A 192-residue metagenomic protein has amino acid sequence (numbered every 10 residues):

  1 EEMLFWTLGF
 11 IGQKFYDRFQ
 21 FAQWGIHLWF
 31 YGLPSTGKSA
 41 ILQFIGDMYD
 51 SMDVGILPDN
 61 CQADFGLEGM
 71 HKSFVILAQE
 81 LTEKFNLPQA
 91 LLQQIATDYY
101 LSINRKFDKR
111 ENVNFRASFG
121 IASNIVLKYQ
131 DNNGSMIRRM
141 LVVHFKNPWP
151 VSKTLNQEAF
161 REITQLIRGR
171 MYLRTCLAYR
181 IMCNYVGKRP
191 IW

Functional and structural regions predicted by a protein language model:
E1-K72, L141-H144, N184-I191: P-loop NTPase catalytic core of nucleic-acid-dependent motor ATPases
G32, A78-L81: Walker B catalytic acidic pair
G37-S39, K84-L87, L127-N132, W149-T154: Switch/connector loops and helix/strand junctions flanking conserved nucleotide-binding motifs in nucleotide-processing
D50, Q89-E111: Conserved catalytic/switch belt of AAA+ P-loop NTPases
M52-D53, K72-F74, Y99, F115-S118 (+1 more regions): Short glycine-/polar-rich loops that comprise or flank the Walker A/P-loop and associated switch/sensor motifs
D64-K72, I103-A122: AAA+/SF3 P-loop NTPase mechanochemical coupling elements
E80-T82, R105-F107, R116-V126, F145-P148: A short beta-strand-to-loop transition that corresponds to the Sensor-1 phosphate-sensing loop of AAA+ P-loop ATPases
V113-R116, N132-W192: Phosphate-sensing "switch" segment of ASCE/P-loop ATPases
